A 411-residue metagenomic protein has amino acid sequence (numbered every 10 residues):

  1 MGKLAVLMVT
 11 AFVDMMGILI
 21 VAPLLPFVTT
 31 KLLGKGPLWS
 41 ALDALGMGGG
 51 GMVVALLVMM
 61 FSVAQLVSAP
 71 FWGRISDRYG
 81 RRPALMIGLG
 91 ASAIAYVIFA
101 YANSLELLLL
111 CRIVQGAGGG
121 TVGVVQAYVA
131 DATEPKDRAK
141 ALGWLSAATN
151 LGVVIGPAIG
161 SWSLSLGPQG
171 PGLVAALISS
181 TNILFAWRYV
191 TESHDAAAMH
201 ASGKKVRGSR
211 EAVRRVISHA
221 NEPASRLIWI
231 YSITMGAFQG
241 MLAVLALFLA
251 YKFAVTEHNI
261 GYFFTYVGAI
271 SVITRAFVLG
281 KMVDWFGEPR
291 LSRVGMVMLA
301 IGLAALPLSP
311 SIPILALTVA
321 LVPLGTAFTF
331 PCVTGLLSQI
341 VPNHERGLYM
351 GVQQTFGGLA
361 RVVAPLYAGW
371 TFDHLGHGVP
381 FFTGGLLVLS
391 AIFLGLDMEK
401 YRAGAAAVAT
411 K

Functional and structural regions predicted by a protein language model:
L24-G51, A243-N259: Short amphipathic helix-loop junctions that connect adjacent transmembrane helices in Major Facilitator Superfamily/SLC
S68-Y79, T274-E288, F372: Helix-to-loop junctions at the C-terminal end of transmembrane segments in multipass secondary transporters
G80, Y101-E106, A254, S309-P310: Helix-breaking motifs and short loop linkers at transmembrane-helix boundaries and internal kinks in secondary membrane
P83-I98, R290-A305: Structural signature of the two symmetry-related core transmembrane helices
C111-N150: Cytoplasmic helix-loop-helix junction between adjacent transmembrane helices in 12-TM secondary transporters
L145-R188: Helix-loop-helix hairpin linking two adjacent transmembrane segments in secondary transporters
L164-L177, W370-L387: A membrane-interface helix-boundary motif in multi-pass transporters
T191-I230: Juxtamembrane intracellular "pre-TM" segments in multi-pass secondary transporters
